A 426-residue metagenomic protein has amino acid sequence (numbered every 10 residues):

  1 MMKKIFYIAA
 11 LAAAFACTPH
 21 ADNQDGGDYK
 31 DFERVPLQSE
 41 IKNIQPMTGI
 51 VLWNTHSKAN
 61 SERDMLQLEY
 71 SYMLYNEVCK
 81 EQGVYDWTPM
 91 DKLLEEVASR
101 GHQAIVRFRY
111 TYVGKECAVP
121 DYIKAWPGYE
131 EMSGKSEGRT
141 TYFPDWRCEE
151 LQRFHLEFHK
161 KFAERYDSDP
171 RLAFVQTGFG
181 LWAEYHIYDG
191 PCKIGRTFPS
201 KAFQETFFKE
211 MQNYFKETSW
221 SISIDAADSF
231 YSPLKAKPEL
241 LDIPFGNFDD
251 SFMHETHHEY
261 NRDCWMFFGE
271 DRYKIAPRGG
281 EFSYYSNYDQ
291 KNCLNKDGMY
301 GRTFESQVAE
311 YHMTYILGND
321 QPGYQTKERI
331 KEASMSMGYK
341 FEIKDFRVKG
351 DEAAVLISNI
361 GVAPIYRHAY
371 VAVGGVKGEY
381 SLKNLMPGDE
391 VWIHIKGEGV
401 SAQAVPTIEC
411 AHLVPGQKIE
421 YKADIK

Functional and structural regions predicted by a protein language model:
K3-I8: Sec-dependent signal peptide recognition, specifically the positively charged N-region followed immediately by
A9-T18: Hydrophobic h-region of N-terminal signal peptides that target proteins for export in Gram-negative bacteria
C17-D28: Bacterial Sec-dependent N-terminal signal peptides
G26-E150, F267, K274-A309, M313-Q325: N-terminal substrate-binding region of glycoside hydrolase catalytic domains
E69, V97, F162, V175 (+2 more regions): Conserved, mostly hydrophobic/aromatic
E130-T197: Active-site groove signature of glycoside hydrolases
F179-A276: Substrate-binding cleft/loops of secretory-pathway carbohydrate-active enzymes
M335-K426: Extracellular/luminal regions of secreted and cell-surface proteins that mediate adhesion/ECM remodeling
